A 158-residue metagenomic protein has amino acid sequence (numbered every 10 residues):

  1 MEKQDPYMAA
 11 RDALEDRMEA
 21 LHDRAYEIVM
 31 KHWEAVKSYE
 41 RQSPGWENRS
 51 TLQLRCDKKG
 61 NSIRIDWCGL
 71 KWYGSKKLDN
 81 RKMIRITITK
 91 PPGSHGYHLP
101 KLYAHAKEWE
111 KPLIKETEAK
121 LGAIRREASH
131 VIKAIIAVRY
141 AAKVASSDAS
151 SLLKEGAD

Functional and structural regions predicted by a protein language model:
M1-D158: Conserved glycine(s) in the ABC-transporter nucleotide-binding domain "signature"
